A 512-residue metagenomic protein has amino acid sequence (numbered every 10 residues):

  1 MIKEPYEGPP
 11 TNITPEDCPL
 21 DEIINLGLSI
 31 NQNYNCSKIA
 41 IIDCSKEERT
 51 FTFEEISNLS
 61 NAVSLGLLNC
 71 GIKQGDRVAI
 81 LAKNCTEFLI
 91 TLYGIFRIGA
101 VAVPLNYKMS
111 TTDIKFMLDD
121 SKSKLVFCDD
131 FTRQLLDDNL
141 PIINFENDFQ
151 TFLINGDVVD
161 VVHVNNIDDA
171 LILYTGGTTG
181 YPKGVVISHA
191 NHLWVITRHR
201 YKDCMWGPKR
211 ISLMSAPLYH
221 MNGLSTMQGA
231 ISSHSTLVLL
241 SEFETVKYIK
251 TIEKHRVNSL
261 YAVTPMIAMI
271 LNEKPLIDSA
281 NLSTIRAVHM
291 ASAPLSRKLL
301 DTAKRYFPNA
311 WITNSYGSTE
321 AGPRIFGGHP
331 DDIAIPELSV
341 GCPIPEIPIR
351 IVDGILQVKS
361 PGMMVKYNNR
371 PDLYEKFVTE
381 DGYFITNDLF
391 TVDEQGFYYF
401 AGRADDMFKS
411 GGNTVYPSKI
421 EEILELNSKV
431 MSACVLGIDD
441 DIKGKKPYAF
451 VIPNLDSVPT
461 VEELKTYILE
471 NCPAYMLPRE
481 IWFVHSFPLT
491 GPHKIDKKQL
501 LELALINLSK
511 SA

Functional and structural regions predicted by a protein language model:
M1-F51, E55-C70, Q74, E462 (+2 more regions): N-lobe entry segment of adenylate-forming
S37, D157-Y174, Y181, M205-I211: Conserved pre-ATP/AMP-binding loop-to-beta segment of ANL
R49, L65-M109: Conserved AMP-binding/adenylate-forming
T50-E54, A170-I196: Conserved AMP-binding A3 loop
V126, I252, L260, S360 (+4 more regions): AMP-binding/adenylate-forming catalytic core of the ANL superfamily
L193-I211, Y219-S259, E273: Conserved AMP-binding/adenylation subdomain of ANL enzymes
S232, V257-A262, P275-A334, P348: Gly/Ser/Thr-rich phosphate-binding loop
C342-E346, D353-F377, N413-V415: Conserved ATP/PPi-binding loop(s) of AMP-dependent carboxylate-activating enzymes
